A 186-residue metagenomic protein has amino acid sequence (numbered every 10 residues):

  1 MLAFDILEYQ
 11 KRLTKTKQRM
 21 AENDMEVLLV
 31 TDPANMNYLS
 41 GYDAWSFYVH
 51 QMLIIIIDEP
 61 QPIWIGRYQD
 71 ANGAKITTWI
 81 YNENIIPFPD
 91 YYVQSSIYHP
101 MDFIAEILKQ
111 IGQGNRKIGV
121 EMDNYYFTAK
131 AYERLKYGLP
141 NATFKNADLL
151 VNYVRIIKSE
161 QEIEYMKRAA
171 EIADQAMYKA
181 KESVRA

Functional and structural regions predicted by a protein language model:
M1-Q175: A composition/biophysics-driven feature that prefers long, compositionally simple stretches
Y178-A186: C-terminal helix-coil-helix/basic helical segment that borders enzyme active sites and/or dimer interfaces and provides
